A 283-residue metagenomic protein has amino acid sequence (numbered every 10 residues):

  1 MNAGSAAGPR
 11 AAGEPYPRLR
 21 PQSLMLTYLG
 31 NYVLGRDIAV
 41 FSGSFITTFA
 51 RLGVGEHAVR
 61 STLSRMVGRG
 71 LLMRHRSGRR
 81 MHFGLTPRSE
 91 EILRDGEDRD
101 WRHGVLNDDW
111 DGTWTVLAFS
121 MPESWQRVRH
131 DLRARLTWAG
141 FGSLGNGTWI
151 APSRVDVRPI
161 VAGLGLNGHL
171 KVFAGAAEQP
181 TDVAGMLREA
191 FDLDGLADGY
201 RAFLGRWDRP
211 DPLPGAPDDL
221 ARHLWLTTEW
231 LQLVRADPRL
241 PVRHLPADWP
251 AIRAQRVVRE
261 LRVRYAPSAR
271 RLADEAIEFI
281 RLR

Functional and structural regions predicted by a protein language model:
N2-Y28, E91: Short alpha-helical segments that sit at the start of domains
R36-T48: Short acidic, hydrophobic short linear motifs in intrinsically disordered regions
T62-G70: Basic amphipathic alpha-helical segments that dock to polyanions
R76-H82: Short, Lys/Arg-rich nucleic-acid/phosphate-binding segment
E90-W114: Short, amphipathic alpha-helical interaction segments positioned at domain boundaries
W114-M121: Active-site-flanking beta-strand signature of metal-NTP-handling nucleotidyl enzymes and homologous cyclase-like
P122-L213: Mid-protein regulatory/catalytic core that forms ligand/cofactor-binding pockets and protein-protein interaction
A184-R283: C-terminal regulatory/effector modules of DNA-binding transcriptional regulators
